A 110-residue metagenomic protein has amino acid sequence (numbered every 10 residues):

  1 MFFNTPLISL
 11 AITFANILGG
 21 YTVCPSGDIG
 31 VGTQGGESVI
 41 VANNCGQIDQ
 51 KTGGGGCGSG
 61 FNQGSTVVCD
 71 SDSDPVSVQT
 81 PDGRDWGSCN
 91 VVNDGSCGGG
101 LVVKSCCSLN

Functional and structural regions predicted by a protein language model:
M1-T22: Fungal secretory targeting signals
F3, A15, G27, A42-N43 (+3 more regions): Intrinsic-disorder/low-complexity regions
S9-I12, Q47, S59: Generic marker of residues within folded, mature protein domains
L10-I12, N16, T33, V76-V78: An almost-null, non-specific background feature that weakly reflects generic protein context rather than any particular
G19-C57: Short, surface-exposed binding/anchoring microloops in extracellular/periplasmic proteins
Q34, N43-C45, G53-N110: Extracellular low-complexity, O-glycosylation-prone Ser/Thr/Pro/Gly-rich "stalks" and linkers flanking catalytic
